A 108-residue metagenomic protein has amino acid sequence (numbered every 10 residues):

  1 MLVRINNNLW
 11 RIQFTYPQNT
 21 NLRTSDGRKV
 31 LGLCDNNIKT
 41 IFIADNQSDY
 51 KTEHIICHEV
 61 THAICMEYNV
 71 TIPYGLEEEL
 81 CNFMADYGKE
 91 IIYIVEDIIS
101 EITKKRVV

Functional and structural regions predicted by a protein language model:
M1-K51, E67-V108: Metalloprotease/metallohydrolase-associated module, dominated by Zn2+-dependent proteases
H54-M66: Active-site recognition of the HExxH zinc-binding catalytic motif
